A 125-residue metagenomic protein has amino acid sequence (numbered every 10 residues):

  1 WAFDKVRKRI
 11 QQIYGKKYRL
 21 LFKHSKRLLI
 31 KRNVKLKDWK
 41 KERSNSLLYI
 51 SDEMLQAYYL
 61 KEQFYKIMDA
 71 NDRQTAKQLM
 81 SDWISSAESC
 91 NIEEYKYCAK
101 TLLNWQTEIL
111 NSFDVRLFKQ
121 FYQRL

Functional and structural regions predicted by a protein language model:
W1-L125: Acidic/histidine-rich catalytic cores and adjacent linkers of DNA breakage/strand-transfer/modification proteins
